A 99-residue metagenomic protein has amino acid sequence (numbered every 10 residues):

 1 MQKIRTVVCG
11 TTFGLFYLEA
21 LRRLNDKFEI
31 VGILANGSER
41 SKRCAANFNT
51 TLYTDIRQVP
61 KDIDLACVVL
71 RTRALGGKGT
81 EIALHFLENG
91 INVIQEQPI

Functional and structural regions predicted by a protein language model:
M1-F48: N-terminal Rossmann-like dinucleotide-binding module
F13, R71-A74: Short glycine-rich anion-binding loops that position phosphate/pyrophosphate groups of nucleotides and phosphorylated
T51-D62: Short acidic low-complexity segments
D64-V69: N-terminal Rossmann-like NAD(P) cofactor-binding module of classical short-chain dehydrogenase/reductase
G77-I99: Beta-strand-loop-alpha-helix segment that lines the small-molecule cofactor/substrate pocket of alpha/beta enzymes
